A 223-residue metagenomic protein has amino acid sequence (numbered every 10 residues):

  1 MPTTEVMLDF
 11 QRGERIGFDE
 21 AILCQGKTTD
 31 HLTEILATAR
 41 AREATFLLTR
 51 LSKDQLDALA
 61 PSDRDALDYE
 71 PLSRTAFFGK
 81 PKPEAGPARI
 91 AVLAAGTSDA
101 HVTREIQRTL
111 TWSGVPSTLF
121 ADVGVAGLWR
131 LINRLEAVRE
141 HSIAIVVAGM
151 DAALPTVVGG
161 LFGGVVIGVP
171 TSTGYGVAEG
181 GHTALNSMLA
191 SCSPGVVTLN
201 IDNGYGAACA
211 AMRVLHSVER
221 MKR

Functional and structural regions predicted by a protein language model:
M1-L67: Long amphipathic alpha-helical segments
D30-L32, D99-R104, L128-W129, A148-V158 (+2 more regions): Short glycine/serine/threonine-rich phosphate/pyrophosphate-binding segments that cradle anionic phosphate groups
S62-D63, L161-F162, C192-P194: Short, structured coil segments at secondary-structure junctions
T75-F77, P116-A137, H182-T183, L199: Glycine-rich oxoanion-binding loops at beta->alpha junctions
G86-W129: Glycine-rich phosphate/diphosphate-binding loop of Rossmann-like nucleotide-binding domains
A94, L135-R139, I143, T173 (+1 more regions): C-terminal binding/interaction regions
N133-T171: Glycine-rich phosphate-binding loop
